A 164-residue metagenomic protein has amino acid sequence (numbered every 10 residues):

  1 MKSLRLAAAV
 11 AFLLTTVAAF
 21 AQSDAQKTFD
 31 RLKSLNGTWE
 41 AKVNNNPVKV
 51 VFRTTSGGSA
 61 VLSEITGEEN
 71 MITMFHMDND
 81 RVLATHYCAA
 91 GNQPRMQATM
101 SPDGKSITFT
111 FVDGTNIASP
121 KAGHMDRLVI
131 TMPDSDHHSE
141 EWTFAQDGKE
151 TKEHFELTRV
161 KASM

Functional and structural regions predicted by a protein language model:
M1-A8: Bacterial N-terminal signal peptides that target proteins for export
L6, A19-A21: Intrinsically disordered and other compositionally biased segments
A8-T16: Bacterial N-terminal signal peptides
A21-M164: Hydrophobic small-molecule pocket/channel-lining residues, especially in calycin-type beta-barrels
